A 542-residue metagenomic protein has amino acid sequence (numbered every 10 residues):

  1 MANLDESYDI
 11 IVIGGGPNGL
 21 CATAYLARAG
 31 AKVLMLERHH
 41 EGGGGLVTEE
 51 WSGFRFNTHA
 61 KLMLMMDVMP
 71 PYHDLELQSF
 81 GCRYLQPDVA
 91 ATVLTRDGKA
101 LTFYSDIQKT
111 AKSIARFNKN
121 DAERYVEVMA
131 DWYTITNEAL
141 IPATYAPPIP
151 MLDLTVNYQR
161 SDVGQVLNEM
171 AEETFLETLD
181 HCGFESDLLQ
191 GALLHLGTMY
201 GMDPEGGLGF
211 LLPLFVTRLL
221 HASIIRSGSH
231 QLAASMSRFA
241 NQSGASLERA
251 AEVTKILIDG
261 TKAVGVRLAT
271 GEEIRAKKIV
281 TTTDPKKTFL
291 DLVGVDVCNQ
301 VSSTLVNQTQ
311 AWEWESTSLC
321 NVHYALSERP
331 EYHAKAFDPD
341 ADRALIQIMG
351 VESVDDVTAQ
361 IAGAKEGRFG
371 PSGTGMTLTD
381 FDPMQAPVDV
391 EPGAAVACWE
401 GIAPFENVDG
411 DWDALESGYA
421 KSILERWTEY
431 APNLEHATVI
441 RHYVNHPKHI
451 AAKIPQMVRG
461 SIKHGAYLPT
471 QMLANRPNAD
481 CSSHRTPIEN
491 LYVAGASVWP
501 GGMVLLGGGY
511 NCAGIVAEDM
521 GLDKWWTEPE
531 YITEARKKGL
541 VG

Functional and structural regions predicted by a protein language model:
M1-I10, R28-A29, K524-G542: Extreme N-terminal leader/targeting segments of oxidoreductases
N3-I141: N-terminal glycine-rich phosphate/pyrophosphate-binding loop and immediately adjacent elements
R96-G206: Rossmann-like flavin
E185-Y200, R368-T379, N433-W499: A glycine-rich dinucleotide-binding beta-alpha-beta segment and adjacent secondary-structure elements that constitute
L214-A263, R267-A269: Helical element adjacent to the flavin cofactor pocket in flavoenzyme catalytic cores
I224, T254-D389: Mid-domain catalytic core of redox enzymes that form a hydrophobic substrate pocket/lid adjacent to a catalytic redox
K286-V293, A325-S327, G393-I423: Conserved FAD/dinucleotide-binding core of flavoprotein oxidoreductases
A496-A517: A conserved FAD-binding loop/helix module that cradles the flavin
